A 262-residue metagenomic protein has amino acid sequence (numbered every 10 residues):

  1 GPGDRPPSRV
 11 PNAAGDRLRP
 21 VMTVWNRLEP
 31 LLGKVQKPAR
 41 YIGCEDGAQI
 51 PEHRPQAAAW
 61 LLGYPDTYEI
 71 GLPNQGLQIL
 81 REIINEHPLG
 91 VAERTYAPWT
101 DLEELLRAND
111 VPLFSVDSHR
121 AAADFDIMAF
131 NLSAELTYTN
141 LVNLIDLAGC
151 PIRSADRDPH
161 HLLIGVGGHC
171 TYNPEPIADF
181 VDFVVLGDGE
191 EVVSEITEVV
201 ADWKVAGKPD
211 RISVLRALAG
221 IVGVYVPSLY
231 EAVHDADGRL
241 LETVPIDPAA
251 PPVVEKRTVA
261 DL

Functional and structural regions predicted by a protein language model:
G1-A14: Compositionally biased, low-complexity flexible segments
G15-K37, H87: Helix-enriched interaction subdomains in cytosolic or periplasmic regions, typified by TIR/SEFIR signaling/NADase cores
L32-L61, Y68-E69, D237-L262: N-terminal [4Fe-4S]-dependent radical SAM core
G47-I50, L80-R81, D117: Short secondary-structure capping/turn segments at boundaries of alpha-helices and beta-strands
H53-Q56, N85-P88, A217-A219: A generic structural signal for short, non-catalytic loop/turn and secondary-structure boundary residues
W60-P65, E69-E82, E86, G90-L106 (+2 more regions): Low-complexity, highly charged intrinsically disordered N-terminal segments that act as targeting/localization
A97-D247: Glycine-rich beta-alpha loop elements in corrinoid/cobalamin-binding modules across cobalamin-dependent enzymes
